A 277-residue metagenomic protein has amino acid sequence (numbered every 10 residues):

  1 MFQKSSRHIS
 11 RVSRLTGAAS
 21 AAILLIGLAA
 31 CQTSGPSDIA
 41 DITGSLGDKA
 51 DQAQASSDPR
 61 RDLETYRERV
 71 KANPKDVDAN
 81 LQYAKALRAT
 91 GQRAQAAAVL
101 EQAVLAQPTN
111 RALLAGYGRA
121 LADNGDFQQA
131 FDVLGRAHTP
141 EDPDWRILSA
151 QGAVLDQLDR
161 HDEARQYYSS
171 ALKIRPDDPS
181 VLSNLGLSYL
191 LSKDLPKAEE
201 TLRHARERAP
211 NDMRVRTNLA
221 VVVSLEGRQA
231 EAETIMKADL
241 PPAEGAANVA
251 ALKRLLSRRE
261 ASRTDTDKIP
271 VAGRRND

Functional and structural regions predicted by a protein language model:
F2, L25-Q82, A86-T90, A98 (+1 more regions): N-terminal leader/linker segments that initiate helical-solenoid repeat arrays
P36-D41, M213, T217-D277: Terminal, low-structured helical/coil segments at or just beyond the last alpha-helical repeat
A72-N73, A106, A137-E141, I174 (+2 more regions): Structural marker of alpha-solenoid helical repeat scaffolds
V77-D78, R111-A112, D144-R146, H161 (+3 more regions): Helix-start (N-cap) detector for alpha-helical repeat units in TPR-like alpha-solenoids, especially tetratricopeptide
